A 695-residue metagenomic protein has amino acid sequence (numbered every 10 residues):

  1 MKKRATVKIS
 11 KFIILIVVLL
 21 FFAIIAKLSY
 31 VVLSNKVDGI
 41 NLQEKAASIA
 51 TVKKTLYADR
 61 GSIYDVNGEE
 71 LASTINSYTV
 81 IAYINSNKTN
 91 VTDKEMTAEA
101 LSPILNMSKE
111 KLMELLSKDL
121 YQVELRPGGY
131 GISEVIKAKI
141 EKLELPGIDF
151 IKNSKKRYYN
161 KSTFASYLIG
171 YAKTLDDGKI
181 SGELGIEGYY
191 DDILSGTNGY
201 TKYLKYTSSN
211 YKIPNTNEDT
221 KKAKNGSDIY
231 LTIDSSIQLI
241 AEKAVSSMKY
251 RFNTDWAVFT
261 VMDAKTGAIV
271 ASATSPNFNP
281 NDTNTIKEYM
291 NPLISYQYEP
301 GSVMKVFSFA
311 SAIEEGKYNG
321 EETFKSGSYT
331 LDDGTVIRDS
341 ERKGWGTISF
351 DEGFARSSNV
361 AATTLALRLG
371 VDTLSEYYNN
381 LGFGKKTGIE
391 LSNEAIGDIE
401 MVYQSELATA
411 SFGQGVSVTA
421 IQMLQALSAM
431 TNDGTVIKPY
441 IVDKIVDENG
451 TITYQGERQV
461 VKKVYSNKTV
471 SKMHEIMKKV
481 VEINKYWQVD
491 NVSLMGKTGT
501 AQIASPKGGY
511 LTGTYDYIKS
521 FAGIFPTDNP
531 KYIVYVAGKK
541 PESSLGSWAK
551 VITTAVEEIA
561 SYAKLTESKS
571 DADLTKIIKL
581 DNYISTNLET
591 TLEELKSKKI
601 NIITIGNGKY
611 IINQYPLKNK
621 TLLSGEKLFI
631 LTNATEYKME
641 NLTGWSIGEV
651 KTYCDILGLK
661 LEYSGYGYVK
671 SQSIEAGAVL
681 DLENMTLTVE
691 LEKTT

Functional and structural regions predicted by a protein language model:
M1-N281, D372-N380, V489, L545-Y562 (+2 more regions): Periplasmic/cell-envelope proteins involved in peptidoglycan metabolism and beta-lactam response
I49-V52, V80-N90, A98-L101, Y121-G129 (+12 more regions): Second-shell loop/turn segments in exported
L56-D59, V66, I75-S77, L145 (+16 more regions): Extracytoplasmic
A58, K88-E95, Y130-E134, I180 (+14 more regions): Soluble non-cytosolic domains of exported or imported proteins
E70-A72, T207-T220, F259-G301, F307-G538: Beta-lactam-recognizing serine transpeptidase/beta-lactamase-like catalytic domain environment
S102-N106, L145, K173, S195 (+13 more regions): Sec-exported extracytoplasmic/periplasmic mature domains
K111-L120, T254-T266, G327, L391-A395 (+4 more regions): Acidic/histidine-enriched alpha-helical segments
V536-V551, A555-T695: Ligand-recognition elements built from short beta-strands and adjacent flexible loops
